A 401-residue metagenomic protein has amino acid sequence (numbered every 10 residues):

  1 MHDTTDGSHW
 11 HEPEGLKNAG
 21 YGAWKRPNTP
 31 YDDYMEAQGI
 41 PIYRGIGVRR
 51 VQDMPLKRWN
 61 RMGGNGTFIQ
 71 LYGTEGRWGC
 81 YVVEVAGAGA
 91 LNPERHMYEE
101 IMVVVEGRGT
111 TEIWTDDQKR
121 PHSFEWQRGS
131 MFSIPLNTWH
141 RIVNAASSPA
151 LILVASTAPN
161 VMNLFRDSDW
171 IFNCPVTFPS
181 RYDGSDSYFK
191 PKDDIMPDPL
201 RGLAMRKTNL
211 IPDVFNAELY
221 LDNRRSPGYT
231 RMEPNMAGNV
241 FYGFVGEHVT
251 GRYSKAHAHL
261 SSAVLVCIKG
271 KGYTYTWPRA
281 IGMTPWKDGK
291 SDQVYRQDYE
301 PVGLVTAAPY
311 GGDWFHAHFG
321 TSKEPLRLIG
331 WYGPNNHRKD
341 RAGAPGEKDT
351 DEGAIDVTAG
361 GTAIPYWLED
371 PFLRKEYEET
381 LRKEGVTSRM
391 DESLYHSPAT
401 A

Functional and structural regions predicted by a protein language model:
M1-G76, W170-V240, F244, W367-A401: A short, N-terminal "cap"/entry segment at the start of jelly-roll beta-barrel domains of the cupin/DSBH fold
H2-A37, L265, W277-R279, K287-D288 (+1 more regions): C-terminal functional regions that serve as terminal interaction/effector modules
D53-M62, E75, G79, V83-G89 (+1 more regions): The feature marks the first
R61-F68, G79-H96, F244-L260, Y275-G282 (+1 more regions): Conserved short histidine dyad/triad with adjacent acidic residue
G76, T115-P135, R279-G312: Short acidic-glycine-tyrosine-enriched beta hairpin
V82-V83, N92-R95, E99-V104, S123-F124 (+4 more regions): His/acidic/aromatic-lined binding-pocket segments of jelly-roll/cupin-type domains and related regulatory beta-sandwich
A86, H96-D117, V249-T250, H259-G289: Glycine- and acidic-residue-biased ligand/ion/polar-headgroup-sensing regions
E125-F165, D298-P301, P309-K339: Ligand-binding loop in jelly-roll beta-barrel domains
